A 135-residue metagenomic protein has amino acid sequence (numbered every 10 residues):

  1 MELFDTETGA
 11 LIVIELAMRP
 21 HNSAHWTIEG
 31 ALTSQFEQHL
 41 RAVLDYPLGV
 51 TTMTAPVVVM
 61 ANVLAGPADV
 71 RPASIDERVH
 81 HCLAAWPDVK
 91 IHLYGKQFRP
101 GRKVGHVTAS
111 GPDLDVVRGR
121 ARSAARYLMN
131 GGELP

Functional and structural regions predicted by a protein language model:
M1, A17-D69: Active-site "cap" helix and flanking loop/linker of ATP-utilizing ligase/carboxylase catalytic domains
M1-E7: A short glycine-rich, hydrophobically flanked beta-strand micro-motif that places a catalytic Asp/Glu for divalent metal
E7-G9, A68-E77, P112-G119: Short, glycine- and charge-enriched coil/turn segments that flank and shape catalytic ligand pockets
G9, T54, P100-R102: Short coil/turn motifs at beta-sheet boundaries
A10-E15: Protein kinase-like catalytic core scaffold
T54-A55, V63-F98: Glycine-rich active-site loop/lid that clamps phosphate-bearing ligands
H92-P135: Generic C-terminus detector
